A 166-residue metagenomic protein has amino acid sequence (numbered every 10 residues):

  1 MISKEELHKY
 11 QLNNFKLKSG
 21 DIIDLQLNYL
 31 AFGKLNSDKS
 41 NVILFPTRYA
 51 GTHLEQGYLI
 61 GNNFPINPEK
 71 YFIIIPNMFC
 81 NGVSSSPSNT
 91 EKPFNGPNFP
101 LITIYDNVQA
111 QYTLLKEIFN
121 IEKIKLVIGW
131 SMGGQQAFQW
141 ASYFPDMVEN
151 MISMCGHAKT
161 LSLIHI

Functional and structural regions predicted by a protein language model:
M1-N14: An N-terminal hydrophobic leader/cap segment in hydrolases
E6, L25, V42, E69: Residues that flank catalytic or metal-binding motifs in active/ligand-binding sites
N14-G20: Short aromatic-glycine motifs in intrinsically disordered, low-complexity regions
I22, A50-M132, S142, D146-A158: Gly/Pro-rich cap/lid or specificity-loop segments adjacent to the active site
I23-G33: A short loop-to-beta-strand scaffold at the N-terminal edge of the catalytic core in hydrolase folds
S40-R48: Short beta-strand element of the alpha/beta-hydrolase
Q136-Q139: Hydrolases whose catalytic domains are alpha/beta-hydrolase-1, hotdog thioesterase, or metallo-beta-lactamase-like
I164-I166: Conserved small/polar residues in nucleotide/adenosyl-binding loops
